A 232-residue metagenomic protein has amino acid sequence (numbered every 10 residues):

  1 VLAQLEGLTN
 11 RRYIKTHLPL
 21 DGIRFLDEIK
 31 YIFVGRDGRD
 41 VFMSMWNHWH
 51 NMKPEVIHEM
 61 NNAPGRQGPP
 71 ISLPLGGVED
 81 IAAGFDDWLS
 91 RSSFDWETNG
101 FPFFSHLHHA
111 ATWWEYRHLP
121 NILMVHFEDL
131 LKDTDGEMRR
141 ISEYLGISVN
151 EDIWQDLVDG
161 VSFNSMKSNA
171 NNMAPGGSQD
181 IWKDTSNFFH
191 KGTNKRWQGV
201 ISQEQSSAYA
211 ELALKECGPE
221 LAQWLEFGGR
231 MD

Functional and structural regions predicted by a protein language model:
V1-V125, D135, Q179-D232: PAPS-dependent sulfotransferase catalytic domain
W46-H50, H118, S142-V149, S162: Hydrophobic/aromatic-lined pockets within catalytic cores
M124-V149, L157, S165, L214: PAPS/PAP-binding and catalytic site of the sulfotransferase fold
V149-D152, S202: Structural helix-adjacent loops and short alpha-helical linkers that scaffold large soluble proteins
I153-L157, G229: Short, glycine/acidic-rich hinge or "gate" loops at secondary-structure transitions that mediate conformational
D159-D184: Short acidic/His-enriched helical or mixed secondary-structure segments at domain edges of catalytic enzymes and some
